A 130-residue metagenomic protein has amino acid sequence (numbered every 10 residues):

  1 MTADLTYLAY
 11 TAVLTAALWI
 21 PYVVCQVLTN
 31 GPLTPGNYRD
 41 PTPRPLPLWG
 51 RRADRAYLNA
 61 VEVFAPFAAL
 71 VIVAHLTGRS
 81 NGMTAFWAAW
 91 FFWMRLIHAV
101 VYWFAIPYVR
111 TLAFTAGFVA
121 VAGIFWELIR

Functional and structural regions predicted by a protein language model:
M1-Y22: Long, highly hydrophobic alpha-helical transmembrane signal-anchor segments
Y10-V13, A89-W93, L112, V119: Hydrophobic residues within alpha-helical transmembrane segments of multi-pass solute transporters/permease subunits
V24-R52: Cytosolic, membrane-interface loops and tails of multi-pass inner-membrane proteins
L58-V73: Core segments of transmembrane alpha-helices that mediate helix-helix packing or line hydrophobic substrate/ligand
I72-L76, L96-V100, A122-F125: Alpha-helical transmembrane segments of multipass membrane proteins
R79-W90: Structural signature of hydrophobic alpha-helical transmembrane segments
N81, G123-R130: Juxtamembrane boundary at the C-terminal end of a transmembrane helix
L96-V119: Interfacial loop-to-transmembrane junctions
